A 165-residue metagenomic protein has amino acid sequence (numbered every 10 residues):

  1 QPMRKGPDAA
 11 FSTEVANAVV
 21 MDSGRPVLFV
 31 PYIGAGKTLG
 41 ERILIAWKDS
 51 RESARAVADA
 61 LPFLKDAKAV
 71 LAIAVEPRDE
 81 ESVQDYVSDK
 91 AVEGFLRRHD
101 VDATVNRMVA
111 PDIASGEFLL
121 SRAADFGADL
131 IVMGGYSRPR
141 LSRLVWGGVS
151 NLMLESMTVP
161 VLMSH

Functional and structural regions predicted by a protein language model:
Q1-I73, S156-H165: Intrinsically disordered or low-complexity boundary/linker segments at protein termini and domain junctions
G6-P7, R78-V83, A110-I113, P139-R140: Short, small-residue-enriched loops and turns at beta-alpha junctions that line or gate enzyme active sites
A10, S50-R51, Y86, I113 (+1 more regions): Conserved phosphate-coordination/catalytic loops
S12-A16, Y86-K90, L119-S121, V145-S150: Charged helix-capping and loop-helix junction motifs
G40-E41, A56, E81-Y86, G116-F118 (+1 more regions): Short, well-ordered secondary-structure micro-motifs
D49-V101, N106: Redox- and metal-dependent alpha/beta enzyme cores, enriched for Fe-S-associated oxidoreductases and cofactor-handling
R98-I131, Y136-L144, V159: Structural beta-alpha unit
